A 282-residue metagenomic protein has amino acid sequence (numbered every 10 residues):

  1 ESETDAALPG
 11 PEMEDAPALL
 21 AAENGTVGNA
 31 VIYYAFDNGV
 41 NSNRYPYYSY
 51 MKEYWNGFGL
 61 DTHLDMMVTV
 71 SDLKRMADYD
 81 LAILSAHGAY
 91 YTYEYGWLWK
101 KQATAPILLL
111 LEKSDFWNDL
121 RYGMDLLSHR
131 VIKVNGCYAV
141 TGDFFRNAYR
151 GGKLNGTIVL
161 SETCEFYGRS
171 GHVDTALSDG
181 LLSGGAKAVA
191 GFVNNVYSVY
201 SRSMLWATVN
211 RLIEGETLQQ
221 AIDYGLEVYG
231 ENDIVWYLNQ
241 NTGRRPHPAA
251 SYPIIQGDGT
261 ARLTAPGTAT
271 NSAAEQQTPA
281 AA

Functional and structural regions predicted by a protein language model:
E1-N24, R262-A282: N-terminal propeptides/leader regions of secreted preproproteins that are proteolytically removed before maturation
E3-G123, L127-H129: A domain-level signal for caspase-like cysteine endopeptidase catalytic cores and their zymogen-processing architecture
T4, E14, E23, G28 (+7 more regions): Intrinsic-disorder/low-complexity regions
V31-I32, K52, G136, N147 (+2 more regions): Intrinsically disordered, low-complexity segments enriched in small/polar residues
M51, L120, F145, T208-V209 (+1 more regions): Generic structural signal of hydrophobic/aromatic residues within well-ordered alpha-helices of folded domains
M67-V68, V140, E216: Short coil/turn linker and secondary-structure boundary residues
Y91-A188: Cysteine protease catalytic core and zymogen-processing segment of caspase-like enzymes
I158-E275: Active-site-proximal C-terminal subdomain of hydrolase catalytic domains
